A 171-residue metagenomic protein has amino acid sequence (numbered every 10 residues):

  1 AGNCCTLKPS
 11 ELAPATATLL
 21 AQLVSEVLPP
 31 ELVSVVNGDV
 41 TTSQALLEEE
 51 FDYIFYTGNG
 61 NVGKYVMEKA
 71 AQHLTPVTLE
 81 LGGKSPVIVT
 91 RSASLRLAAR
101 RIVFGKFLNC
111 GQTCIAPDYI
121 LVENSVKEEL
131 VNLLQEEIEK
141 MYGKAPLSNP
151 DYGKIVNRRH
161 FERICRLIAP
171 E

Functional and structural regions predicted by a protein language model:
A1-L28, L74, R96: Conserved small-residue-rich beta-alpha loop and adjacent elements that most often cradle the phosphate/pyrophosphate
N3, K8-S10, N37, T57-G58 (+1 more regions): Short beta->alpha connector loops at strand-helix junctions that form conserved, small/polar/Pro-enriched
T6, S34, P76-T78: Structural detector of well-ordered beta-strand residues that form the stable sheet scaffold of enzyme domains
L12-A15, V40-T42, N61-V62, Q72: Short alpha-helical
T18, A45-L46, R101: CheY-like receiver
L28, Y53, N61-P170: ALDH superfamily catalytic-core signature
S34-D52: A structured beta-alpha segment of the ubiquitous adenosine-cofactor-binding alpha/beta core
